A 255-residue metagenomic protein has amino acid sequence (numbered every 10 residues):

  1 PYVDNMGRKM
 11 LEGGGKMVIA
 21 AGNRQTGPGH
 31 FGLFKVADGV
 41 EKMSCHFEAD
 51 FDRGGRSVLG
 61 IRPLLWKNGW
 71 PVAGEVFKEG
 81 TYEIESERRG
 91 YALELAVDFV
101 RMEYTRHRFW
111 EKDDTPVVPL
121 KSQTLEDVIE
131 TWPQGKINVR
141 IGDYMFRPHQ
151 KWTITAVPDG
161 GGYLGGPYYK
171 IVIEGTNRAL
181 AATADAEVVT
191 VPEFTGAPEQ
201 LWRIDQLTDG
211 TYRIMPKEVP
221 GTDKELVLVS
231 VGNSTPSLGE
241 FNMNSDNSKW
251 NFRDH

Functional and structural regions predicted by a protein language model:
P1-G22, A37-G80, V188-T190, S234-S237: Beta-rich carbohydrate-recognition and catalytic domains
M17-P28, Y163: Short glycine-/Asp-/Thr-/Trp-enriched loop segments that recur within the blades of beta-propeller repeat domains
T26-P28, L59, A197, D223: Short, solvent-exposed loop/turn segments at the edges of secondary structure
P28-H30, V40, L59-I61, G90 (+2 more regions): Extracellular structured ligand-interaction cores
G29-G32, L226: Beta-propeller and closely related beta-sheet repeat lectin domains
G32-F34, V40-A49, K170-V172, I214: Hydrophobic core segments of beta-strands in well-ordered, beta-rich domains
K78-H255: Lectin-like carbohydrate-binding module/patch detector with strong preference for beta-trefoil
